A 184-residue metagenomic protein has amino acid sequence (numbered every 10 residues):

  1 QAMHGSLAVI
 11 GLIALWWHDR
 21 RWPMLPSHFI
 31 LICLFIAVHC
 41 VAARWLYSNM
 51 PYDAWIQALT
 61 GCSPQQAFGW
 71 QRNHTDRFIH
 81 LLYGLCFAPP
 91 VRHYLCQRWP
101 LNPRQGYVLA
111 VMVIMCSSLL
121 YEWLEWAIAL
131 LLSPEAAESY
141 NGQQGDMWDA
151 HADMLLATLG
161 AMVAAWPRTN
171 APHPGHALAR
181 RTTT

Functional and structural regions predicted by a protein language model:
Q1, G5-G11, L15-L85: "…centered on the first transmembrane helix and the immediately adjacent amphipathic helix/loop
Q1, T75, S118-T158, M162: Interfacial helix-loop-helix junctions of multi-pass membrane proteins
H4-L7, H80, G106, I114 (+1 more regions): Small-residue packing motifs within transmembrane alpha-helices
I10-D19, L82-W99, L130-A136, L155-A171: Membrane-interfacial alpha-helical segments at the cytosolic side of multi-pass membrane proteins
I32-A42, P89, V113-E125, A161: Alpha-helical transmembrane segments of multi-pass membrane proteins
G69-Q71, V111-V113, S139-Y140: Short hydrophobic "helix-edge" motifs at membrane interfaces and signal-peptide entry regions
W99-M115: Internal alpha-helical transmembrane segments of multi-pass membrane proteins
T169-R181: Membrane-interface capping segments at transmembrane-helix boundaries
